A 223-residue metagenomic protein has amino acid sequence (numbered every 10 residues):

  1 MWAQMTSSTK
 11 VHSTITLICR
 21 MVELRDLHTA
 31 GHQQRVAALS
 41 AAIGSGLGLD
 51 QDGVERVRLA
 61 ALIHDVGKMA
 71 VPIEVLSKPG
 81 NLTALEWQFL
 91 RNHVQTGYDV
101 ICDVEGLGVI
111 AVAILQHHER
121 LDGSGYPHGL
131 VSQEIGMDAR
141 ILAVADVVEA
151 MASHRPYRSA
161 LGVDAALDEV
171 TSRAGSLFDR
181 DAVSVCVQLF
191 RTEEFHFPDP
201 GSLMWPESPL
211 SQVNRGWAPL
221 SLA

Functional and structural regions predicted by a protein language model:
W2-A223: Histidine- and acidic-residue-rich, metal-dependent catalytic cores
